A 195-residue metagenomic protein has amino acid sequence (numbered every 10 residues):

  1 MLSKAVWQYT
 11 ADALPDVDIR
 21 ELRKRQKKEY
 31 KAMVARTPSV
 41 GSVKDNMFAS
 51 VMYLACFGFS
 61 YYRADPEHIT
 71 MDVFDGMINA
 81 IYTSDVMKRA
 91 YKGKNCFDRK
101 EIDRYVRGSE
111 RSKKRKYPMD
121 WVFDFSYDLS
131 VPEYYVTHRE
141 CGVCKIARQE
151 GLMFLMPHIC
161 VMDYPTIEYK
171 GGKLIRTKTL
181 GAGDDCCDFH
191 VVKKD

Functional and structural regions predicted by a protein language model:
M1-D65: N-terminal, charged low-complexity regulatory/assembly segments
W7, V143, D163-Y164: Generic structural marker for isolated residues within well-ordered, non-membrane alpha-helices of soluble domains
V40, K44, K145-I146, E168: Generic signal for short, ordered secondary-structure residues within or immediately flanking folded domains
D45-Y53, G151, L155, T177: Conserved aromatic-histidine-acidic binding/catalytic patches
Y53-F59, R63-E150: Amphipathic interaction/junction segments at domain boundaries or subunit interfaces
P157-V161, P165-D195: C-terminal structured interaction module
